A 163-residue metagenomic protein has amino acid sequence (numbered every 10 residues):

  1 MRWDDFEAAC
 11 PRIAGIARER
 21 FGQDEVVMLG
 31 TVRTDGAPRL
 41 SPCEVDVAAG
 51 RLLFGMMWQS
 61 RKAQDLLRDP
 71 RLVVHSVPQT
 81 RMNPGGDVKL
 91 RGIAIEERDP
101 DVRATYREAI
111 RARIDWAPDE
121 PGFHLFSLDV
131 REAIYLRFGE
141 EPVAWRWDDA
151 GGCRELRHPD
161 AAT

Functional and structural regions predicted by a protein language model:
M1-R12, P84-T163: Charged, gly/pro-rich active-site loop segments
W3-T34: Short, conserved active-site entrance elements at the starts or edges of catalytic domains
D24-W58, Q64-L66, L72-P78, G86-K89: Short beta-strand segments
W58-Q59, R131: A generic "binding-loop/recognition-motif" signal
S60-K62, R81, P142-A144: Short, surface-exposed beta-strand-loop junctions and turns on beta-sheet-rich folds
P78-Q79, V130: Short secondary-structure boundary segments
